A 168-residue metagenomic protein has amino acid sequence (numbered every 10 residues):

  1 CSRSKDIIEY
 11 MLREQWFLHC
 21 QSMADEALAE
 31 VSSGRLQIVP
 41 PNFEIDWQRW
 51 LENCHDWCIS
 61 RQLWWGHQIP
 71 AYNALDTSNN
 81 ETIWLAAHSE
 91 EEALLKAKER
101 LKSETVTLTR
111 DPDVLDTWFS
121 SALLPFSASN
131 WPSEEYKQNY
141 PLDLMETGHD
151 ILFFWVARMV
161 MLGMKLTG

Functional and structural regions predicted by a protein language model:
C1-T77: Residue patterns forming the tRNA-binding/recognition surfaces of aminoacyl-tRNA synthetases and related DALR
D6, M11-A29, E104-P132: Conserved oxyanion/phosphate-binding beta-strand-loop segments in alpha/beta enzyme cores
I7-E14, S60, N80-A93, S127: Short, charged low-complexity intrinsically disordered segments located at boundaries of structured domains
D25-E26, P41, I45, H88-L95 (+1 more regions): Generic alpha-helical secondary structure signal
A29, R49, L95, E99 (+1 more regions): Charged/polar, solvent-exposed surface patches and flexible loops
V31, R35, C54-H55, R61-Q62 (+7 more regions): A generic secondary-structure signal for well-formed alpha-helical elements
V39-N73, T109-F119, E134-G168: Structured ligand/cofactor/substrate-binding pocket environments in proteins
A71, T77-T107: Glycine-rich (often Gly-Gly/Gly-Pro-rich) flexible segments and glycine-rich loop motifs, frequently accented by
